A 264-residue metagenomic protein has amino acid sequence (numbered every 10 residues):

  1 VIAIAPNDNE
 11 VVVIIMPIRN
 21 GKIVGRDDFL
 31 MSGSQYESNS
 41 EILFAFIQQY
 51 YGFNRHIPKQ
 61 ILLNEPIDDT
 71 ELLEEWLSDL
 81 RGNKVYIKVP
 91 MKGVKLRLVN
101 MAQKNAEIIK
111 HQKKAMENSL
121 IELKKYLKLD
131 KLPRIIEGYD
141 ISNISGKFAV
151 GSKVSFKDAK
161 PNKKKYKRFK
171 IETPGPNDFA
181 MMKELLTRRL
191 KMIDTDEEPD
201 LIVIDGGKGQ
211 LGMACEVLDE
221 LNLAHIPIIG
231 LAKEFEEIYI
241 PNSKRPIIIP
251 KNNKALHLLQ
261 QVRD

Functional and structural regions predicted by a protein language model:
V1-D264: Conserved catalytic/ligand-binding micro-motifs in nucleotide and anionic cofactor chemistry
